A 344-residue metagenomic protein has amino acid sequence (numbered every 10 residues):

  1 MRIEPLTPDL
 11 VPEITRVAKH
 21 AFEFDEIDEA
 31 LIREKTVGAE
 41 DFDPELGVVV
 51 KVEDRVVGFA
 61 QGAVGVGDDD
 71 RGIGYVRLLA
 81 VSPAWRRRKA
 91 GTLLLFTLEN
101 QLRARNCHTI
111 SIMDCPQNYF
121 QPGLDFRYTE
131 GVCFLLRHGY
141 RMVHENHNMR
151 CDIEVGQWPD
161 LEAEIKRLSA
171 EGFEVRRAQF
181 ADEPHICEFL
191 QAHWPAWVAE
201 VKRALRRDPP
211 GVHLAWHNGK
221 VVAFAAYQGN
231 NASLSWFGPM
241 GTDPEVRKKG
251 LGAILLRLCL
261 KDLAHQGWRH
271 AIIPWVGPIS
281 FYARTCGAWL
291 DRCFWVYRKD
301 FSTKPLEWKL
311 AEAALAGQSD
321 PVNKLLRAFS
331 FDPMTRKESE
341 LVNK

Functional and structural regions predicted by a protein language model:
M1-T36, G47-K51, V56, Y75 (+4 more regions): Short amphipathic alpha-helix that is part of the acyltransferase structural core
K19, E23-D25, E29-G47, V52 (+2 more regions): A conserved beta-strand-loop-helix scaffold within acyl/acetyltransferase catalytic domains
G58, H144-H147, A223: A structural microfeature
G65-V76, R86, R105-H108, G229-F237 (+3 more regions): A conserved beta-turn-beta hairpin within the catalytic core of GNAT-like acetyltransferases that forms part
V76-R86, C115-N118, M240-K248, G277: A short, internal acetyl-CoA/4′-phosphopantetheine-binding micro-motif in the GNAT/acyltransferase core
R87, L95-S169, F294-D300: Acyl-donor-binding surface of acyltransferase catalytic domains
R87-N100, T242, K248-K261: Conserved acetyl-CoA-binding loop-helix of GNAT-fold acetyltransferases
K248, L255-R336, N343-K344: Short hairpin/turn module used for nucleic-acid contact or packing/dimerization
